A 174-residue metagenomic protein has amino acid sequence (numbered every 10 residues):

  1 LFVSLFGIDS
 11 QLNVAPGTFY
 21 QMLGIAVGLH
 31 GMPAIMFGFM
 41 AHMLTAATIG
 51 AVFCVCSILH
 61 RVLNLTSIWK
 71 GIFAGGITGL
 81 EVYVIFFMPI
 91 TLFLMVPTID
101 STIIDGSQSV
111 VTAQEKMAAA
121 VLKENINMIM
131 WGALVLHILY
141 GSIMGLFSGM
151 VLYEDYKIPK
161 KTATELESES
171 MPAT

Functional and structural regions predicted by a protein language model:
L1-T174: Juxtamembrane/disordered regions of integral membrane proteins
